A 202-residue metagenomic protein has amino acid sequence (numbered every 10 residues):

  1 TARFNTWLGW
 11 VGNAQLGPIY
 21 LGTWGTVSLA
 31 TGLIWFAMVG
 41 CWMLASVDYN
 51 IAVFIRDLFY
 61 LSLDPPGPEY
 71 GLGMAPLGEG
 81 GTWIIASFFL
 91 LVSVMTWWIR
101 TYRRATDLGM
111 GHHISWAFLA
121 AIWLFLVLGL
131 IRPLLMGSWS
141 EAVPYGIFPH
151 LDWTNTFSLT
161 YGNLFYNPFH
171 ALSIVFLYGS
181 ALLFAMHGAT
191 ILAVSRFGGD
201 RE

Functional and structural regions predicted by a protein language model:
T1-N5, N13-G22, T26-W42: Hydrophobic, helix-forming membrane-interacting segments
R3-L21, N50-P68, L90-A117, A185-E202: Cytoplasmic membrane-interface regions of multi-pass membrane proteins
G17-W24, L77, M110, L164 (+1 more regions): Hydrophobic, aromatic-rich alpha-helical transmembrane segments and their membrane-interface anchor motifs
L29-S46, W116-S138, V175-L183: Hydrophobic alpha-helical membrane-insertion segments
S46-M74, R132-F165, R201: Membrane-interfacial helical/loop segments at transmembrane boundaries in membrane proteins
V47, T106, M110, F169 (+1 more regions): Conserved aromatic-histidine-acidic binding/catalytic patches
E69-F88, W153-L182: Hydrophobic alpha-helical transmembrane segments
S87-R100, G109-W123, P133-N167: Long, highly hydrophobic alpha-helical transmembrane signal-anchor segments
